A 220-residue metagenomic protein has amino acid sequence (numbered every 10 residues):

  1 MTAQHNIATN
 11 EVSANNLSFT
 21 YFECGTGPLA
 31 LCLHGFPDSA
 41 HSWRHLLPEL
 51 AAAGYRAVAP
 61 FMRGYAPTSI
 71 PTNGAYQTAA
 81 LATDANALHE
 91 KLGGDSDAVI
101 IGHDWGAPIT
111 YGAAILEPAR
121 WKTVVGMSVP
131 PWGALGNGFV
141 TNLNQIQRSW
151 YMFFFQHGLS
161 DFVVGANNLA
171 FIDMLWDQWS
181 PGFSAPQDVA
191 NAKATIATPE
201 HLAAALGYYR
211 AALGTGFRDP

Functional and structural regions predicted by a protein language model:
T2-N10, L17-F19, V58, Y65-I101 (+1 more regions): Flexible "cap/lid" subdomain of the alpha/beta-hydrolase fold that forms the substrate-access gate
S13-N16, G25-G27: Short loop/turn positions at the edges of beta-strands in beta-sheet-rich folds
F22-S69: Conserved HGGG/HGGXW glycine-rich cap/lid loop of the alpha/beta-hydrolase fold
